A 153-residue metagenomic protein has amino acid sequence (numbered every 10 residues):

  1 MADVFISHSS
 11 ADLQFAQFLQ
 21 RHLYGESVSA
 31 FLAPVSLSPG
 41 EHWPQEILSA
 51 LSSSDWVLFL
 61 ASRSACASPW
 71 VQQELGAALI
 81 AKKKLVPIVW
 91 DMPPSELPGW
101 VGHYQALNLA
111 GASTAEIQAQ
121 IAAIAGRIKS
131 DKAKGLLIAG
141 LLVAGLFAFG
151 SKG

Functional and structural regions predicted by a protein language model:
M1-W56, K83, L137-G153: Conserved N-terminal substructure of TIR/SEFIR domains
S10, S62-R63: Short glycine-/small-residue-rich Rossmann-like dinucleotide-binding loops
L13-Q14, G40-E41, A65-P69, T114-A115: Loop/helix-junction capping segments adjacent to catalytic residues or to phosphate/diphosphate-binding pockets
F59: Redox-cofactor binding/interface segments in oxidoreductases and associated redox assembly factors
R63-K83: Conserved TIR/SEFIR loop-to-helix hotspot centered on a Trp-containing motif with a nearby acidic residue
L85-W90: Conserved beta-strand/loop subsegment of P-loop NTPase cores
P93-Y104: Glycine-rich, charge-decorated loop segments at or immediately adjacent to ligand/cofactor-binding or catalytic sites
G102-K129: Juxtamembrane amphipathic/hinge helix adjacent to a transmembrane helix
